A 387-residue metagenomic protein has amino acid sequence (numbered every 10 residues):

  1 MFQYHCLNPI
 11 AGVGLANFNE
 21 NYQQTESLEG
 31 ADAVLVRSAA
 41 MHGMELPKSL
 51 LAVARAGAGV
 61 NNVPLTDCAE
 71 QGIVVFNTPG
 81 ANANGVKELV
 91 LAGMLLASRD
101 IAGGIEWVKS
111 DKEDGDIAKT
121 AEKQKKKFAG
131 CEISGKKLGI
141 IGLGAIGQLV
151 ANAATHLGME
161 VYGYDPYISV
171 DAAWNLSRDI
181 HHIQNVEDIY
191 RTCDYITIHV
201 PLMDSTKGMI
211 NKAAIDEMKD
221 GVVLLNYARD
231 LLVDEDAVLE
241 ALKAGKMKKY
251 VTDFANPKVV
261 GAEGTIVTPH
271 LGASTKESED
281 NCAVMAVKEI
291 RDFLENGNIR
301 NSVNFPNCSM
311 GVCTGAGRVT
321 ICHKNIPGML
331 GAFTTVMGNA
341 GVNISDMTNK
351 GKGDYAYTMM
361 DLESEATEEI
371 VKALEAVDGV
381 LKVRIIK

Functional and structural regions predicted by a protein language model:
M1-T78, N211, E217, D234 (+3 more regions): An N-terminal-biased, well-structured beta-alpha scaffold segment characteristic of Rossmann-like dinucleotide-binding
A39-M44, P166-V259, S274: Rossmann-like adenosine-cofactor binding region
P79-K137, D171, N298-V303: Phosphate-binding beta-alpha-beta segment of Rossmann-like dinucleotide-binding domains, i.e., the NAD(P)
K87-E106, N152-M159, M285-N298, T334-G338 (+1 more regions): Oxidoreductase and adenylate-handling cofactor-binding alpha/beta cores
K136, L143-G144: Glycine-rich Rossmann-fold phosphate-binding loop(s) that bind the pyrophosphate of adenine dinucleotide cofactors
G147-Q148: N-terminal Rossmann-fold NAD(P) dinucleotide-binding loop
K212, D220-C313, Y357, D361 (+1 more regions): Rossmann-like dinucleotide-binding domain for NAD(H)/NADP(H)
N304-K387: A conserved regulatory-domain signal marking ACT and ACT-like small-molecule sensing domains and adjacent regulatory
